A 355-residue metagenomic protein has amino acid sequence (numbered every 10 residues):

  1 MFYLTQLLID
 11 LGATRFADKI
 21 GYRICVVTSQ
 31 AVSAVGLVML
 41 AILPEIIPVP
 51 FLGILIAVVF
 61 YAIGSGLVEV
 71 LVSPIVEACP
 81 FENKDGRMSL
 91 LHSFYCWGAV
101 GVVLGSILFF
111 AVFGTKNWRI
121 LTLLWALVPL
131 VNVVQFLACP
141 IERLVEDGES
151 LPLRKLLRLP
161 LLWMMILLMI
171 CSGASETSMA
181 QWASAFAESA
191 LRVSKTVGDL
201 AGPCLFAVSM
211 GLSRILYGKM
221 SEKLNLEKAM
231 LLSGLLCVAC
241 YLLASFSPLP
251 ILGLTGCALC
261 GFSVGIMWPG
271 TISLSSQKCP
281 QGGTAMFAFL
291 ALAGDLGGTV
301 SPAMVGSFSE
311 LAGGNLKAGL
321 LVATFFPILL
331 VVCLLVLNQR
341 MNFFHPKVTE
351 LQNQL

Functional and structural regions predicted by a protein language model:
M1-R15, C204-L216: Central cavity-lining transmembrane alpha-helices of secondary-active solute carriers, predominantly the Major
F16-A17, L108-G114, A187-E188, M220-S221 (+1 more regions): Interfacial helix-cap and linker-helix signal at transmembrane-aqueous boundaries of multi-pass secondary transporters
A31-P48, L236-P248: C-terminal ends and interior cores of transmembrane alpha-helices in multi-pass membrane transporters/permeases
P50-L67, L252-I266: Hydrophobic core of transmembrane alpha-helices in multi-pass small-molecule transporters, especially MFS/SLC-type
A57-S93: Cytoplasmic helix-loop-helix junction between adjacent transmembrane helices in 12-TM secondary transporters
E82-N83, L90-I141: Helix-loop-helix hairpin linking two adjacent transmembrane segments in secondary transporters
L159-L212: Extracytoplasmic gate region of multi-pass secondary transporters
